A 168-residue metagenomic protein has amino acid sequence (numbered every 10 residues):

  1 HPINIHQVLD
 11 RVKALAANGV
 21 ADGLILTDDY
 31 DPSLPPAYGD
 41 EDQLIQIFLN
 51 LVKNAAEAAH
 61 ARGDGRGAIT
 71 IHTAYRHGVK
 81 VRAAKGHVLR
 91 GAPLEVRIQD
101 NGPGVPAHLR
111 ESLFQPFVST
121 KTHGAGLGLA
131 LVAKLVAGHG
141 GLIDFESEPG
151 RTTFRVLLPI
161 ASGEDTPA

Functional and structural regions predicted by a protein language model:
H1-K13, H72-A74: A conserved beta-strand-to-alpha-helix junction within the catalytic ATP-binding
D10, G23-P35, A74-R76: Conserved catalytic submotifs in the C-terminal HATPase_c
P36-G39, T120: Conserved micro-motifs of the catalytic ATP-binding
R66-V79, R90: Short beta-strand/loop element within the Bergerat-fold HATPase_c
L89-P93, V105-P116: Short conserved segment of the HATPase_c
G128, V132: Short alpha-helical Gxxx[C/S/T] motif in the catalytic ATP-binding
V136-A137: Detector for a conserved hydrophobic position within an alpha-helical segment of the HATPase_c
